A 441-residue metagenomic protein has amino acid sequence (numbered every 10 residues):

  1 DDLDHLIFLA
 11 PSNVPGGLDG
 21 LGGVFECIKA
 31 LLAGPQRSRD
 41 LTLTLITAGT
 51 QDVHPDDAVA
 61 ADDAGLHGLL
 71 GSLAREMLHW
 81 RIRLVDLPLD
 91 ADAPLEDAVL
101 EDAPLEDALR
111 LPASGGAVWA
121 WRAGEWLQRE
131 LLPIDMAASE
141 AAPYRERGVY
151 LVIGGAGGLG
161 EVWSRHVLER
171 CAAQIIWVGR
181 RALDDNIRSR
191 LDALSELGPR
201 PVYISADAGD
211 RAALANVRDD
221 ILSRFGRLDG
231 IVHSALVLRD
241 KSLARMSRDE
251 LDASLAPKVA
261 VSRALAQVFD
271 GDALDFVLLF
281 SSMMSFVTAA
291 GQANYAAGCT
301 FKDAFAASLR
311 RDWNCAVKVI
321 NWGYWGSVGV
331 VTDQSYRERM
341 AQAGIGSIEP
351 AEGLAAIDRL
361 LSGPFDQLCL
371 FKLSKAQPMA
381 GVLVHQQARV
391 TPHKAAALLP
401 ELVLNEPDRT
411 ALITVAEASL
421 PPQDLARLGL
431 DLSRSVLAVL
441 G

Functional and structural regions predicted by a protein language model:
D1-G116, R122-W126, E140-G441: 4′-phosphopantetheine-dependent carrier domains
